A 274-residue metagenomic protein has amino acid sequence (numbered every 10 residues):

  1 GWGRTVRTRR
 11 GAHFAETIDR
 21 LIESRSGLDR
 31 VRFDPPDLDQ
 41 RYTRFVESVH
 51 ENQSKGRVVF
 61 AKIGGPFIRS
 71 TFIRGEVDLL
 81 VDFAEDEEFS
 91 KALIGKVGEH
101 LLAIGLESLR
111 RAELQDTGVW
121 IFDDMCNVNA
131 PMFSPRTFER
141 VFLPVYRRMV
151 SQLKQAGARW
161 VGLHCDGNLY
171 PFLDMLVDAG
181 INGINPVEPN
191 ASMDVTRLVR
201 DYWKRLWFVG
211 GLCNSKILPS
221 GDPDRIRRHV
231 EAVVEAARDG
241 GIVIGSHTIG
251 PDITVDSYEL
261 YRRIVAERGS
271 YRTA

Functional and structural regions predicted by a protein language model:
G1-F14: N-terminal accessory beta-strand-rich subdomains and adjacent acidic, glycine-rich linkers that precede catalytic cores
T8, R25-A274: Active-site loop segments of alpha/beta catalytic cores
H13-I22, S26-R30: Intrinsically disordered, low-complexity transcriptional activation regions of bZIP and related transcription factors
